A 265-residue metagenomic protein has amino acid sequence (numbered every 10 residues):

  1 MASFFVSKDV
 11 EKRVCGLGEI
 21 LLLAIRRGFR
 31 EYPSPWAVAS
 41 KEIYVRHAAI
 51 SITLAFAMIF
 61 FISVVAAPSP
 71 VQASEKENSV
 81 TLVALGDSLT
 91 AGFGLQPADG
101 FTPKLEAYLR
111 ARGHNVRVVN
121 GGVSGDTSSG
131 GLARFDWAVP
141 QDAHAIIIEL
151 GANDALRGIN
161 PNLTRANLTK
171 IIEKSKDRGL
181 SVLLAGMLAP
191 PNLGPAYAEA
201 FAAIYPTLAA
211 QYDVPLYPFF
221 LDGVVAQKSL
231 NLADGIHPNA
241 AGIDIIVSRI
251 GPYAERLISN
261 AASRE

Functional and structural regions predicted by a protein language model:
A2-K12: Extreme N-terminal basic, low-complexity initiation segments that serve as generic localization/processing leaders
R46, K104, A111-H114, G130-E265: Alpha-helical cap/lid subdomain in secreted, periplasmic, or secretory-pathway luminal O-acyl-processing enzymes
T53-V64: Bacterial N-terminal signal peptides
V71-S124, R134-D142: Serine-esterase "nucleophile elbow" of acetyl-processing enzymes
